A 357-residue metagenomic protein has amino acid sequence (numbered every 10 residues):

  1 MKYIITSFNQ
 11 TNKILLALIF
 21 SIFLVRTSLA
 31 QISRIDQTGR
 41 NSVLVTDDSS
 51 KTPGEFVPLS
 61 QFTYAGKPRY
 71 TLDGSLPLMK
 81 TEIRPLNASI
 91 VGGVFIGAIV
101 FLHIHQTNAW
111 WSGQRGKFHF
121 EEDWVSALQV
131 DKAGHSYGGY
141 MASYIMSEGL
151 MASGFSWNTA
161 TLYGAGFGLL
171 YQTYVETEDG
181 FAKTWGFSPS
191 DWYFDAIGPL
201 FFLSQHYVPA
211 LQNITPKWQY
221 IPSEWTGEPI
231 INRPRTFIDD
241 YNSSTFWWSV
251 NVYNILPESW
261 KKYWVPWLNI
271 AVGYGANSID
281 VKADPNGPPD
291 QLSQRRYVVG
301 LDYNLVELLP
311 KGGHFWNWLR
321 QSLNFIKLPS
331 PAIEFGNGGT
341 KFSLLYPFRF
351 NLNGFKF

Functional and structural regions predicted by a protein language model:
M1-R34: Bacterial Sec-dependent N-terminal signal peptides
S28-K132, S136-S143, S147-F155, E258-K261 (+2 more regions): N-terminal targeting leaders of membrane proteins
F167, Y171, I214-P216, P266-V272 (+1 more regions): Transmembrane beta-strands of outer-membrane beta-barrel proteins
Y174-A196: Interfacial helix-loop-helix junctions of multi-pass membrane proteins
P189-S244, W248: Glycine- and acidic-residue-rich phosphate-binding/metal-coordinating active-site segment common to enzymes that handle
L200-S204, F246-V252, V299-L305, F342-G354: Residues on the lipid-exposed face of transmembrane beta-strands in outer-membrane beta-barrel proteins
Y220-E224, Y274-D280, L305-E307: Transmembrane beta-strands of outer-membrane beta-barrel pores
D240-F246, P266, Q291-Y297: Residues that define the transmembrane beta-barrel architecture of outer-membrane proteins
